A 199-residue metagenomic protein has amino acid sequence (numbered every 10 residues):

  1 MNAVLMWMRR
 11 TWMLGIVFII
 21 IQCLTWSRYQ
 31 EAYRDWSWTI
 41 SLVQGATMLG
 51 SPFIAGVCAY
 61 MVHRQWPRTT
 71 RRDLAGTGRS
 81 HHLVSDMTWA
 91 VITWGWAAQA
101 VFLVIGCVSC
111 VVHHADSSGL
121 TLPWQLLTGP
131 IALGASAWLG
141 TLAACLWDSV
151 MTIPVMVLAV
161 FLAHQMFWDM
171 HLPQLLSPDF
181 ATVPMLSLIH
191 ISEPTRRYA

Functional and structural regions predicted by a protein language model:
M1-L14: Aromatic- and glycine-rich beta-strand/loop motifs that create alpha-glucan
V4, L83-V84, A143: Hydrophobic alpha-helical elements at and bordering transmembrane segments of multi-pass membrane proteins
I21-F53, C58, T88-V157: Secretory targeting signals
V57-W94: Helix-loop-helix units of permease transmembrane domains in multi-pass membrane transporters, especially ABC
M151-P178: Transmembrane helix segments
Q174-L188: Membrane-interfacial helical/loop segments at transmembrane boundaries in membrane proteins
I189-A199: Single conserved hydrophobic/aromatic residue that forms the stacking wall/gate of nucleotide- or nucleobase-binding
